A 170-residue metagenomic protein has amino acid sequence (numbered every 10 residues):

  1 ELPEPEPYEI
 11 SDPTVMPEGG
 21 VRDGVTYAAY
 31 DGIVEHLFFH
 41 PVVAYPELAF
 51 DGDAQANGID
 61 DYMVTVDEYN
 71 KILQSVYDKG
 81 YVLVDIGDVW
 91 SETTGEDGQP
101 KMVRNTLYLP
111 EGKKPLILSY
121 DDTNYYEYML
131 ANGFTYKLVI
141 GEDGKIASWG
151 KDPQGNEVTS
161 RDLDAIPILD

Functional and structural regions predicted by a protein language model:
E1-E35, P46: N-terminal low-complexity, Pro/Thr/Ser-rich intrinsically disordered segments that act as propeptides or flexible
Y30-D170: Active-site beta->alpha N-cap acidic-glycine motif
